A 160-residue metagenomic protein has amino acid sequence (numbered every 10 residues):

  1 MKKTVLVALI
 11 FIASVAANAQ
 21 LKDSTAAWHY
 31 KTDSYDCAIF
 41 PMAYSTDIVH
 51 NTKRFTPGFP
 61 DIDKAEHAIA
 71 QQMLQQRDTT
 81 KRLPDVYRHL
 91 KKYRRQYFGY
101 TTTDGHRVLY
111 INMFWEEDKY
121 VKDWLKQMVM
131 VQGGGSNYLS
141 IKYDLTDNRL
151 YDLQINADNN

Functional and structural regions predicted by a protein language model:
M1-S24: Bacterial Sec-dependent N-terminal signal peptides
T4, I12-V15, E116-D118, T146-N148: Generic structural motif
A8, R107, N137-Y138: Short, surface-exposed beta-edge/turn micro-motifs
L21-D123: Surface-exposed acidic loop/strand-edge motifs in secreted or periplasmic proteins that form small linear binding
M128-G133: Short consensus segments that form the blades of beta-propeller domains, in both extracellular/periplasmic
G134-N160: C-terminal partner/receptor-binding element of secreted or periplasmic proteins
